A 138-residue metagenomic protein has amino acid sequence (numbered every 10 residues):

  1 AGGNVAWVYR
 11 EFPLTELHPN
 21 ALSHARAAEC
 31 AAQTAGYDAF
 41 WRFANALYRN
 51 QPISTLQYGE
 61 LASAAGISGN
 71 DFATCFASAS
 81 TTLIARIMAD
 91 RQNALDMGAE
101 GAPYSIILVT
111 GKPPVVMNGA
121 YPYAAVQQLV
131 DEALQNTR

Functional and structural regions predicted by a protein language model:
A1, G59-R138: C-terminal cap of thioredoxin/glutaredoxin-like
A1-S63, E100, Y121, D131-E132: Structural alpha/beta surface segment adjacent to cysteine/selenocysteine redox centers across thiol/disulfide enzymes
